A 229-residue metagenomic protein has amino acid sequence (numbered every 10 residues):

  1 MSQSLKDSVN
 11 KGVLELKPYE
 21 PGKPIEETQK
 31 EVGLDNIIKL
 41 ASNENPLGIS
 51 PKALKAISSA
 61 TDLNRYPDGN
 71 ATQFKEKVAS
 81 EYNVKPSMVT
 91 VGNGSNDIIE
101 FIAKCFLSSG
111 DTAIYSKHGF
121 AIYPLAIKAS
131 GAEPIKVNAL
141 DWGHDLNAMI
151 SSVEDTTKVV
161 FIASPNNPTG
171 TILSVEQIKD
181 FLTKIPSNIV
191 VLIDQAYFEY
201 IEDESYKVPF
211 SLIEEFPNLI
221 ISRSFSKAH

Functional and structural regions predicted by a protein language model:
S2-R65: N-terminal "arm"/small-domain region of PLP-dependent enzymes with the aminotransferase-like
G33, S58, L107-S108, E154 (+2 more regions): Short conserved AdoMet
N36, K85-V89, S109-T112, T156 (+3 more regions): Short acidic capping loops at alpha-helix termini that bridge into adjacent secondary structure
N43-N45, S95-N96, F120, S164-P168 (+2 more regions): Short glycine-rich anion-binding loops that position phosphate/pyrophosphate groups of nucleotides and phosphorylated
P67, A71-T112: Phosphate-binding glycine-rich loop
C105-I162: PLP-dependent aminotransferase-like
L146-T156, P168-V191, Q195-A228: Active-site pre-lysine segment of PLP-dependent enzymes
